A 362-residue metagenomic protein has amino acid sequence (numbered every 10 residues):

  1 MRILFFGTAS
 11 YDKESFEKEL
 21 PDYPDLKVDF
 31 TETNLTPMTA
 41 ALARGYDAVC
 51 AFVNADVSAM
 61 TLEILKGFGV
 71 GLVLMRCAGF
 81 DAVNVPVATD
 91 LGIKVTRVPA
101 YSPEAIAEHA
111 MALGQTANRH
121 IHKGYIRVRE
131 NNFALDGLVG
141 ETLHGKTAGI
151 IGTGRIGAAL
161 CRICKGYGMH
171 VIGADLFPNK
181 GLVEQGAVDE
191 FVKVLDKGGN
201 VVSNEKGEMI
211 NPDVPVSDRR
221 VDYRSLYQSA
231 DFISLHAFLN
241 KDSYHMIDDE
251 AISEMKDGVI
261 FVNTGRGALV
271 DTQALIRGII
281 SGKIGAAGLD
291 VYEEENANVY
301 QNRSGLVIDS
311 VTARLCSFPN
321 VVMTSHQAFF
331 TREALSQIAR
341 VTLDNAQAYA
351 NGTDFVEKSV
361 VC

Functional and structural regions predicted by a protein language model:
M1-V95, S203, D248: An N-terminal-biased, well-structured beta-alpha scaffold segment characteristic of Rossmann-like dinucleotide-binding
L42-R44, G67, R224-Q228, I252-M255 (+1 more regions): A short, aliphatic-rich alpha-helical micro-motif
A51-F52, R76, L235-L239, N263-T264: Short, well-ordered coil/turn residues at beta-beta hairpins and beta-strand->alpha-helix junctions within
G67-L72, L91-I93, M169, D257-V259 (+1 more regions): A short helix->loop->beta-strand "cap" motif at the edges of active sites that frequently abuts
L91-T147, A159-R162, G181: Phosphate-binding beta-alpha-beta segment of Rossmann-like dinucleotide-binding domains, i.e., the NAD(P)
D136-D257: Rossmann-like dinucleotide/phosphate-binding beta-alpha-beta segment
G258-I260, T264-C362: Rossmann-like dinucleotide-binding domain for NAD(H)/NADP(H)
